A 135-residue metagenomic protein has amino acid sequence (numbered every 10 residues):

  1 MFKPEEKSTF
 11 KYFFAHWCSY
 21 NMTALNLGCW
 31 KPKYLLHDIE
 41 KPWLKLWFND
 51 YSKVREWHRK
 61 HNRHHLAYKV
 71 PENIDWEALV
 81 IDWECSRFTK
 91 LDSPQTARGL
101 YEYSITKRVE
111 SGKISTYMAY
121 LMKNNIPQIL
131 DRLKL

Functional and structural regions predicted by a protein language model:
M1-L135: Metal-dependent phosphohydrolase cores
